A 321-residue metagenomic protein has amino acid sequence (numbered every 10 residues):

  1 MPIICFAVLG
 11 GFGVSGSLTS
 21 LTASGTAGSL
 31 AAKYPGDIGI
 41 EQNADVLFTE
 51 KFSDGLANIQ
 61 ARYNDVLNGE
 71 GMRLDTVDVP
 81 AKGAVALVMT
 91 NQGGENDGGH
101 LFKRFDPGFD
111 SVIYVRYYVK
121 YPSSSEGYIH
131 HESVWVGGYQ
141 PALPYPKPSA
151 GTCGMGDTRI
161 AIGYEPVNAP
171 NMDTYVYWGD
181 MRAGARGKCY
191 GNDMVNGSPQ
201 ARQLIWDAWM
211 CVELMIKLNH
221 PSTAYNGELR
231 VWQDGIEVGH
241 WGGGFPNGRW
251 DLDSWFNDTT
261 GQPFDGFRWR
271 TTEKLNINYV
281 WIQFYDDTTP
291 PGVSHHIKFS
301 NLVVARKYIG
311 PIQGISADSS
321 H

Functional and structural regions predicted by a protein language model:
M1-T19: Sec-dependent, cleavable N-terminal signal peptides
G16-M210, L214-H321: Low-complexity, Ser/Thr/Pro/Gly-rich disordered linker/stalk regions
